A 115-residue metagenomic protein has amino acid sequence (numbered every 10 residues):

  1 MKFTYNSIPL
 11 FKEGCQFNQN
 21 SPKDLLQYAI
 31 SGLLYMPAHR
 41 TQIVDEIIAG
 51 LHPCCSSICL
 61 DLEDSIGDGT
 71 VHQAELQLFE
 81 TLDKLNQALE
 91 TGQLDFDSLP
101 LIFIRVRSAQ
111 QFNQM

Functional and structural regions predicted by a protein language model:
M1-M115: Expand to "…catalyze enediolate/carbanion chemistry for C-C bond making/breaking, isomerization, decarboxylation
